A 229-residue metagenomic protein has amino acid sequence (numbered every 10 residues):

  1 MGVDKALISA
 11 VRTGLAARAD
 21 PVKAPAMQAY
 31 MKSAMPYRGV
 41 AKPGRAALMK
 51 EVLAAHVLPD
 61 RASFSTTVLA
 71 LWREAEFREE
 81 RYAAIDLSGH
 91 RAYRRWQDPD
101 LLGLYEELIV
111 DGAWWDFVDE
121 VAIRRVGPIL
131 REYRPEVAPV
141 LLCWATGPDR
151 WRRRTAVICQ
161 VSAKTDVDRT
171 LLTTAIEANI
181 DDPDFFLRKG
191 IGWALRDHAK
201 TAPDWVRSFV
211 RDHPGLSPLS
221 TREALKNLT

Functional and structural regions predicted by a protein language model:
M1-T229: Alpha-helical scaffold domains
